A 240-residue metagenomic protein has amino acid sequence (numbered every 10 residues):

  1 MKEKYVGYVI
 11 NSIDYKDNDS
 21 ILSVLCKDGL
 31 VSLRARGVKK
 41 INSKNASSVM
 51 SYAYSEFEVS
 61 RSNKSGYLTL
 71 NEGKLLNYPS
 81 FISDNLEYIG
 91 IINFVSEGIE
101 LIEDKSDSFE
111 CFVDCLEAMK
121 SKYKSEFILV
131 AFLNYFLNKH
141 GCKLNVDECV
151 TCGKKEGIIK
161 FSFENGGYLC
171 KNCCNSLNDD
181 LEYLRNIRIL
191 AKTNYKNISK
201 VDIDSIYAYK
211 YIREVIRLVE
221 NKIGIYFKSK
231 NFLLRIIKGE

Functional and structural regions predicted by a protein language model:
M1-S20, L25-E240: Non-catalytic alpha-helical scaffolds and adjoining flexible linkers that form interface surfaces for assembly
